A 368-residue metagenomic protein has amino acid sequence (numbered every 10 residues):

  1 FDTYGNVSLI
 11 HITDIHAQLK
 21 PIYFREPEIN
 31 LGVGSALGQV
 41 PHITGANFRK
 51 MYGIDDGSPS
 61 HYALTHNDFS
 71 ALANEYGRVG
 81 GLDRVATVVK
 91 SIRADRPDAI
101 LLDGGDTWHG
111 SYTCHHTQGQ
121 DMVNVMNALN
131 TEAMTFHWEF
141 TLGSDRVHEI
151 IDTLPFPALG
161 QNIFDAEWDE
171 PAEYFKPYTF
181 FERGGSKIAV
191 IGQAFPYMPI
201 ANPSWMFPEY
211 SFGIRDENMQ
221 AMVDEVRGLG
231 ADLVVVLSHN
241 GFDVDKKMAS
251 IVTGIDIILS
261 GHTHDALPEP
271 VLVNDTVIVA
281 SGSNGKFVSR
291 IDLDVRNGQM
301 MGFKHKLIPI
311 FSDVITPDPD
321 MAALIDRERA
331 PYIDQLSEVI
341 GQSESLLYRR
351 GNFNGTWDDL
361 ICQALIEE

Functional and structural regions predicted by a protein language model:
F1-T316, D320-A323, N352, T356-A364: Acidic, metal/ion-coordinating pockets
S312-A323, R327-S343: Acidic, Ser/Thr/Pro-rich beta/coil linker or hinge segments at domain junctions
Q335-D358: Glycine-rich phosphate/diphosphate-binding loops and the adjacent beta-loop-alpha structural elements that coordinate
